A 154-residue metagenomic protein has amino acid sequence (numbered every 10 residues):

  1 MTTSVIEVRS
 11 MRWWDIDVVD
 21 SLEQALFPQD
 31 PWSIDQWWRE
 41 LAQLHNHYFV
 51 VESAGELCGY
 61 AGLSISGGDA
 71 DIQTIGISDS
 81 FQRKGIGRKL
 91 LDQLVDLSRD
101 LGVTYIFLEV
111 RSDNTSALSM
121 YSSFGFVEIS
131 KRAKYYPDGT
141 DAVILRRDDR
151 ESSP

Functional and structural regions predicted by a protein language model:
T3-I6, S10-S80, L91-L97, L101 (+2 more regions): Acetyl-CoA-dependent GNAT
S33, G55, S112, Y135-Y136: Conserved beta-strand edge residues that scaffold enzyme active sites
I72, I106-V110: Conserved hydrophobic beta-strand within the GNAT/NAT acetyltransferase core sheet that lines the active-site cleft
S78-K84, S112-N114: Active-site acidic-Proline motif in GNAT/NAT acetyltransferases
R83-D96, S119-S123: Conserved acetyl-CoA-binding loop-helix of GNAT-fold acetyltransferases
L91, N114-A117, K134-G139: Short glycine/proline-centered loop/turn elements that form peptide/ligand docking sites
E109, S122, V127-V143: Conserved catalytic-core motifs of GNAT/GCN5-like acyltransferases
